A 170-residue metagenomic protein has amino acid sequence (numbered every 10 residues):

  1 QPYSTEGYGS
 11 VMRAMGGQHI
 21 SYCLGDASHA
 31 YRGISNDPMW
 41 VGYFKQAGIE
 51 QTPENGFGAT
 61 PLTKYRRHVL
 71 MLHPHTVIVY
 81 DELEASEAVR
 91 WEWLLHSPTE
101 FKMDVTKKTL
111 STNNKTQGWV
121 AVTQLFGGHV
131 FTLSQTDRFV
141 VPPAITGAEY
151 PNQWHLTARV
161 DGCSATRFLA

Functional and structural regions predicted by a protein language model:
Q1-A170: CBM-like, beta-strand-rich accessory domains located in the C-terminal region of large, secreted polysaccharide-active
